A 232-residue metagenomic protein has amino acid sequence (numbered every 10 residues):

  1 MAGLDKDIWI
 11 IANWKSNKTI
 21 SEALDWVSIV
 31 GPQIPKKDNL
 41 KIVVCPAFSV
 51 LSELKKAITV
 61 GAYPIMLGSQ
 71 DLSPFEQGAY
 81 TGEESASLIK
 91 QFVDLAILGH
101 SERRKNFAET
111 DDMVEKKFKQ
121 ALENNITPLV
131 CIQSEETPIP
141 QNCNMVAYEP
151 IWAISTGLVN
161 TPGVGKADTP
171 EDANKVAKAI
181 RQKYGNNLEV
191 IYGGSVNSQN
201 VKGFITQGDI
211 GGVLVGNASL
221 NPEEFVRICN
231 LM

Functional and structural regions predicted by a protein language model:
M1-M232: Active-site loop-to-helix "anion-binding N-cap" substructures in soluble metabolic enzymes
